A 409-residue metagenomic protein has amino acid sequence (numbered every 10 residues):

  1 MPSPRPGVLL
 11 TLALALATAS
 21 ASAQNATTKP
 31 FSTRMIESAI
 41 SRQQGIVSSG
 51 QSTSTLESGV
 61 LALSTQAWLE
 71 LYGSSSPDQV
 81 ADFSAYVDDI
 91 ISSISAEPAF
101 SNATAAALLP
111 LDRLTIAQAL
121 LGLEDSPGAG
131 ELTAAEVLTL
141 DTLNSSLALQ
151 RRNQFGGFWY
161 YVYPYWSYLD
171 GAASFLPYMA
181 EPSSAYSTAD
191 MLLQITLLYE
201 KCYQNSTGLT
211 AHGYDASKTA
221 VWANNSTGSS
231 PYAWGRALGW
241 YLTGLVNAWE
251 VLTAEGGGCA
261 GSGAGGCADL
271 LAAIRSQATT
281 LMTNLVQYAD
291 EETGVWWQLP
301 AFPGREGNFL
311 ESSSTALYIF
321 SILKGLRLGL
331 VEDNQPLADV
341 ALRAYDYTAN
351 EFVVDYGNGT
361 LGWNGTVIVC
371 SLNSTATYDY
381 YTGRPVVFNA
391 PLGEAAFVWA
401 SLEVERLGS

Functional and structural regions predicted by a protein language model:
M1-Q24: Fungal secretory targeting signals
L12, S54-G59, M179-S184: Long, acidic, intrinsically disordered low-complexity segments
Q24-G59, Q66-A117, L123-S145, Q154-G156 (+2 more regions): CBM-like carbohydrate-recognition segments
G45-S49, Y161, N225-S226: Active-site flanking loop/helix segments enriched in acidic
L147-F155, L176-Y178: A gly/proline- and charged-residue-enriched helix-loop-helix capping module
Y160-Y168: Intrinsically disordered, low-complexity acidic/Ser/Thr-rich segments used as protein-protein interaction/activation
L169-D170, L176-A301, R305-I319, V331-Y378 (+3 more regions): Extended ligand-binding clefts on enzyme/binding-domain cores
